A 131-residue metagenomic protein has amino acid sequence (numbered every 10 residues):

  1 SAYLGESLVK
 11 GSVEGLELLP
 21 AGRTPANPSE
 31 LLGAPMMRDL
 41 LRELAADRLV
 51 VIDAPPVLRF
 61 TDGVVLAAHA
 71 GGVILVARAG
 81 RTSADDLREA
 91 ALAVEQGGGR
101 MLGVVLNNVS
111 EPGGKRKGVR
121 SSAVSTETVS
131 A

Functional and structural regions predicted by a protein language model:
S1-A131: P-loop NTP-binding module
